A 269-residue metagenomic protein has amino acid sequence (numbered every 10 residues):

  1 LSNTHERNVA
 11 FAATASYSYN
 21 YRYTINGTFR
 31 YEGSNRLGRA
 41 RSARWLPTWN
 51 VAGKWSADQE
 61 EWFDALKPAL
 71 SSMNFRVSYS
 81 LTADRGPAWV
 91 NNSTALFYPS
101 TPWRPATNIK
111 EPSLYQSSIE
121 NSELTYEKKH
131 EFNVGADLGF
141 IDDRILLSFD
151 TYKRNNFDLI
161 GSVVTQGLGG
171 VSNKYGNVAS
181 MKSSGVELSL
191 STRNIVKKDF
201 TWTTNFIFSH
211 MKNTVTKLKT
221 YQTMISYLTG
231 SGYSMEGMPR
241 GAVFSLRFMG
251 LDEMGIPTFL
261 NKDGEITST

Functional and structural regions predicted by a protein language model:
L1, N261-T269: Short, intrinsically disordered, charge-balanced linker/junction segments flanking boundaries in proteins
L1-R247: Extracellular/periplasmic, surface-exposed regions of secreted and cell-surface proteins
S93-T94, I207, M254, D263-E265: Intrinsic disorder/low-complexity detector
R247-F248, E253-T258, K262-D263: Interface amphipathic segments
